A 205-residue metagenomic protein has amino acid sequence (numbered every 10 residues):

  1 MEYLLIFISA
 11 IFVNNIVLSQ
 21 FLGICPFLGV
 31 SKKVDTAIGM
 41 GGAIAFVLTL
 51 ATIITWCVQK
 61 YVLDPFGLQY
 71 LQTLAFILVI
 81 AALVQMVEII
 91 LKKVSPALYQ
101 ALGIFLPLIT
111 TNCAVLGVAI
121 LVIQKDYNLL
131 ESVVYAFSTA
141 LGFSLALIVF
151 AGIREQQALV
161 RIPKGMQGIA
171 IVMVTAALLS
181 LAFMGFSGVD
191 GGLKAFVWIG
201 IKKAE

Functional and structural regions predicted by a protein language model:
M1-L5, C57-Y70, I120-E131: Helix-coil boundary and interhelical linker segments in multi-pass alpha-helical membrane proteins
Y3-L18, G67-A82, V134-A146: Structural signature of hydrophobic alpha-helical transmembrane segments
I6, V13, I44, T49-I53 (+4 more regions): Hydrophobic core segments of alpha-helical transmembrane domains in multi-pass membrane transport and ion-translocation
F21-G29, E88-V94, I104-L106, C113-D126: Generic transmembrane alpha-helix signature in multi-pass membrane proteins, especially transporters/channels
L22-T36, V84-L98, F150-R161: C-terminal ends of transmembrane helices
D35-F46, Y70-F76, L98-I109, P163-A170: Cytoplasmic-side transmembrane-helix entry/capping segments in multi-pass membrane proteins
K60-G103: Ordered, amphipathic secondary-structure segments that act as subunit-interaction surfaces in large macromolecular
L129-E205: C-terminal transmembrane helix-loop-helix hairpin of multi-pass membrane proteins
